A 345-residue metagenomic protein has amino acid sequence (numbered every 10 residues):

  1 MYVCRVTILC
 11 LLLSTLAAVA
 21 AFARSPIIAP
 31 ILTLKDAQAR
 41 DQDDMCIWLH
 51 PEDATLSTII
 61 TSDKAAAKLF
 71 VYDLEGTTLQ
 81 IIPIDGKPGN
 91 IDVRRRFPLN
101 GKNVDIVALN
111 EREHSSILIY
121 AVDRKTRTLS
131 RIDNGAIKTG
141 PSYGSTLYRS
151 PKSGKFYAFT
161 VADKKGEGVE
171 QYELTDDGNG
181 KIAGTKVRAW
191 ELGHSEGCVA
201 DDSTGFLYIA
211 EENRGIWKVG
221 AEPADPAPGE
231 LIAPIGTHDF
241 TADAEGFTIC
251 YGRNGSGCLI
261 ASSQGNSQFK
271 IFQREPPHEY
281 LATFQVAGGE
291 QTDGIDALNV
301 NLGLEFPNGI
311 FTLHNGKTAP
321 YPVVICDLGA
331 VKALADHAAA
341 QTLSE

Functional and structural regions predicted by a protein language model:
M1-C4: N-terminal secretory signal peptides that target proteins for export/translocation
T7-A18: Bacterial N-terminal signal peptides
F22-E345: Sequence/structural signature of beta-propeller domains
